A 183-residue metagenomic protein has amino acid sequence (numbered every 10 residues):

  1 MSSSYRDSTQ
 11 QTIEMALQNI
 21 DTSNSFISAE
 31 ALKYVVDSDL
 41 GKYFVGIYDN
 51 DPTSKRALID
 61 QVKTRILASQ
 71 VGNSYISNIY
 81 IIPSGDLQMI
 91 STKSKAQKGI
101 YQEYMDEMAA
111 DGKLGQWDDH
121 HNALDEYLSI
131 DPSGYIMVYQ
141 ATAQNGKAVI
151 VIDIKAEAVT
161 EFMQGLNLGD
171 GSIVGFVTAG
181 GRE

Functional and structural regions predicted by a protein language model:
M1-S3: Extreme N-terminal signal-anchor transmembrane helix of membrane signaling/transducer proteins, especially in bacteria
D7-K113: Extracytoplasmic/periplasmic sensory segments of membrane signal-transduction proteins
Q61-N73, A143-E183: Solvent-exposed, extracytoplasmic
Y80-I82, Y139, G175: Conserved hydrophobic/aromatic positions in well-ordered beta-strands
L87-T92, L128-S129, E183: Short, solvent-exposed polar/charged micro-motifs at secondary-structure junctions
I90, M137-V138, V149-I152: Short hydrophobic-aromatic micro-motifs
M105-L128: Regulatory sensory and allosteric helical modules in signal-transduction proteins and certain transcription factors
S129-A141: A short beta-strand signature within small-molecule sensing/ligand-binding domains used in signal transduction
